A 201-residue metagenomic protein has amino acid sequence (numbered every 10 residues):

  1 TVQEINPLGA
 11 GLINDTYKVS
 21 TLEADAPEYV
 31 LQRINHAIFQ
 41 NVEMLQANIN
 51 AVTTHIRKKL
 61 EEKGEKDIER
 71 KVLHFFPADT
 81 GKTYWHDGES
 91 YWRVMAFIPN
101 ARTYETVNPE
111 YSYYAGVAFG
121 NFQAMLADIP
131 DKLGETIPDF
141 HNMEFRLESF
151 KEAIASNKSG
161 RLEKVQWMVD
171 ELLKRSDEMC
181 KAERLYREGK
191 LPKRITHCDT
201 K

Functional and structural regions predicted by a protein language model:
T1-N6, V52, I56: Juxta-kinase regulatory segment immediately upstream of eukaryotic protein kinase catalytic domains
V2-E23: ATP-binding glycine-rich phosphate-binding loop
N6, A10, Q32-E43, I98-A118 (+1 more regions): ATP-dependent phospho-/nucleotidyl transfer catalytic cores
T16-K18, V94, I195: Conserved hydrophobic/aromatic beta-strand scaffold that supports enzyme active sites
V19, I49-K58, C180: Short, well-ordered amphipathic alpha-helices
V19-T21, M95, L172: Short beta-strand element of the conserved SAM-dependent methyltransferase core
D25-N48, R57-L133: ATP-binding pocket architecture of kinase catalytic cores
T200: Hydrophobic HxD+1 residue recognition
